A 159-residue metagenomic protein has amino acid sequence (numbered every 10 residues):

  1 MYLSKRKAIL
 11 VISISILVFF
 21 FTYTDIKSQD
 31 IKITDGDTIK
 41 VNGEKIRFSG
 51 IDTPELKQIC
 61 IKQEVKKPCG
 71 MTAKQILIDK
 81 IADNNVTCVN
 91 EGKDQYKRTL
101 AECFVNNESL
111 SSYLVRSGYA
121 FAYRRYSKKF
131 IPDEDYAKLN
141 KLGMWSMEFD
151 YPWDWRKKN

Functional and structural regions predicted by a protein language model:
M1-N159: Small beta-barrel nucleic-acid-binding modules, primarily SNase/OB-fold domains and secondarily Tudor-like barrels
